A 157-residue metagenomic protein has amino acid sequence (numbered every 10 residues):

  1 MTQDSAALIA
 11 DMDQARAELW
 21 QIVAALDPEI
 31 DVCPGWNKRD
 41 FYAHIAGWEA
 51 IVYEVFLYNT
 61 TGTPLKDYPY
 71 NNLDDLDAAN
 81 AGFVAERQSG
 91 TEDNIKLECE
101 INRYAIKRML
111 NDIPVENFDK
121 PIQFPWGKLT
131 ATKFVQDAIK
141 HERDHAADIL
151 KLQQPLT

Functional and structural regions predicted by a protein language model:
M1-D4, C33, V84-T91, W126-T130: Short amphipathic alpha-helical segments at helix-loop
M1-Q14, N94: Extreme N-terminal tail/first-helix region
D11-E18, L97-A105, K140, D144: A non-catalytic, amphipathic alpha-helix used as a structural packing/dimerization or gating element in enzyme scaffolds
E18-A25, A105-M109, D148: Solvent-exposed, charged/polar functional surfaces in cytosolic regulatory/catalytic domains
V23-L26, L110-N117, L156: A general structural signal marking secondary-structure boundaries and capping sites
L26-V32, G90-I95: Short helix-to-loop capping/linker segments positioned immediately adjacent to catalytic or ligand/cofactor-binding
P28-A78, K120-T157: Short, contiguous alpha-helical
D75-F118: Acidic/histidine-rich alpha-helical segments that form the ligand environment of transition-metal centers
